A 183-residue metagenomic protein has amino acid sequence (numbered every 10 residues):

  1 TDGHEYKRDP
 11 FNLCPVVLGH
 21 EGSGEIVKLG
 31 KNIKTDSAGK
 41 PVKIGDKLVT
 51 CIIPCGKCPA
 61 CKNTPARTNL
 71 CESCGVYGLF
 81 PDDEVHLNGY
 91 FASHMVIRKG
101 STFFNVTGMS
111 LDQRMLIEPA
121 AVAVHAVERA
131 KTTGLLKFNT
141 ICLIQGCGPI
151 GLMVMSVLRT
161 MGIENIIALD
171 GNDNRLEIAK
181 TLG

Functional and structural regions predicted by a protein language model:
T1-E5: Cytochrome P450 core scaffold surrounding the K-helix E-X-X-R motif and the conserved "meander" helix-loop region
D9-T64, T107: Glycine-rich beta-strand-centered segment in the early N-terminal region that forms part of a ligand/cofactor-binding
L13, G56, P149, D173-N174: Short alpha-helical
G19, C51, L116, I144 (+1 more regions): Active-site-adjacent beta-strand anchor residues
D36, C55-Q145: NAD(P)H dinucleotide-binding glycine-rich loop of Rossmann-like/cofactor-binding domains, especially the beta1-alpha1
V122, I150, L158: Hydrophobic/small residue at the entry helix of a nucleotide-binding pocket
I141-C147, R159-G183: Adenosine-nucleotide cofactor-binding segment
